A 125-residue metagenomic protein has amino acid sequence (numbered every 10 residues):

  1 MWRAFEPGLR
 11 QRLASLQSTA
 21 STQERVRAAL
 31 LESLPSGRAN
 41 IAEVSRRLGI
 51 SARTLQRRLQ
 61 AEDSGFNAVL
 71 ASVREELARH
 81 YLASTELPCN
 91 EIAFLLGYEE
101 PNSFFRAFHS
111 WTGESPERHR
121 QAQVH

Functional and structural regions predicted by a protein language model:
M1-H125: Extended mid-to-C-terminal alpha-helical interaction segments
